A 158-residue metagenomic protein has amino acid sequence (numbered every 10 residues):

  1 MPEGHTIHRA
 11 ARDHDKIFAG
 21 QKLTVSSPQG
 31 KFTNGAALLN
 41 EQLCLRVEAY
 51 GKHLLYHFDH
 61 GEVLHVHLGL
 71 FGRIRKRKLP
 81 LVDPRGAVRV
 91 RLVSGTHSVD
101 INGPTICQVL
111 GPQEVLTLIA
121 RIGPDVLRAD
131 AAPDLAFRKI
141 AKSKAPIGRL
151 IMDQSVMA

Functional and structural regions predicted by a protein language model:
M1-T33: Extreme N-terminus nucleophile/cap motif
Q21-G51: An N-terminal domain-cap segment
L45, H53, I147-R149: Cytochrome P450 catalytic-domain "roof"
E48, F58-H60, P84-G86: Short loop/turn positions at the edges of beta-strands in beta-sheet-rich folds
L54-F58, V90-L92: Generic recognition of long tandem-repeat/solenoid scaffolds
L64-A158: Phosphate/anion-contacting hairpin/loop surfaces
